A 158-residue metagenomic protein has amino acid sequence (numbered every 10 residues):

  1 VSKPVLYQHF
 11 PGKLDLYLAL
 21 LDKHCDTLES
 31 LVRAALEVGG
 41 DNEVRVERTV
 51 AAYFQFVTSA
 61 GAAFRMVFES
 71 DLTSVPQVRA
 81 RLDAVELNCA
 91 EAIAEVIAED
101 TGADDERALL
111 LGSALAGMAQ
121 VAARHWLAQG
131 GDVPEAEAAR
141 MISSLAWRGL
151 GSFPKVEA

Functional and structural regions predicted by a protein language model:
V1-D15, A19: Helix-turn-helix
K13, E106-A108: Short glycine/proline-centered loop/turn elements that form peptide/ligand docking sites
D15, R48, Q55-A94, A98-G102 (+2 more regions): Short secondary-structure transition hinges
A19, R33-A62, L111-L115, A139: Hydrophobic alpha-helical connector segments
D26-S30, P76-T101, L109-G117, V121-R124 (+2 more regions): Amphipathic alpha-helical packing segments from all-alpha helical-bundle domains
Y53, V67-F68, L115, A146: Short alpha-helical scaffolding segments that buttress acidic/His motifs in well-ordered protein cores
F153-A158: C-terminal effector-binding regulatory domain of bacterial HTH transcription factors
